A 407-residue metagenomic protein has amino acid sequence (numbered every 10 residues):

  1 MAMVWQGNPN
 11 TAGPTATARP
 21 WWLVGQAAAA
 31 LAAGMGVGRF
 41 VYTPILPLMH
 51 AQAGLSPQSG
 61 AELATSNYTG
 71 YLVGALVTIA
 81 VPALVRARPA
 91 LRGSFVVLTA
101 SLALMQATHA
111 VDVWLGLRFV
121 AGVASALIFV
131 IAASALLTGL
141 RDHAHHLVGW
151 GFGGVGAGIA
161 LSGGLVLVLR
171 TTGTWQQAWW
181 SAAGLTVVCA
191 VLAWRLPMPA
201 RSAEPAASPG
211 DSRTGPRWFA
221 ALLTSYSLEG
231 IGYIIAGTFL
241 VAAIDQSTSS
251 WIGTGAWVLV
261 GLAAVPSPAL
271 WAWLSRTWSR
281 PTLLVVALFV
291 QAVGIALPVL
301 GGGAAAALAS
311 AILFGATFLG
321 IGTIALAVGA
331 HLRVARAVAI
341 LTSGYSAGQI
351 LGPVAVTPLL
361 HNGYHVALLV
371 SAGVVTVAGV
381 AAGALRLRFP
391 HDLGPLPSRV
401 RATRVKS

Functional and structural regions predicted by a protein language model:
T43, W218-V258: Extracytoplasmic gate region of multi-pass secondary transporters
G54, R86, A107-D112, R141 (+1 more regions): Helix-breaking motifs and short loop linkers at transmembrane-helix boundaries and internal kinks in secondary membrane
G74-A87, S267-R280, L360: Helix-to-loop junctions at the C-terminal end of transmembrane segments in multipass secondary transporters
S101, D112-A121, A305-L313: Paired small-residue
V111, D142-A144, G149-M198: Helix-loop-helix hairpin linking two adjacent transmembrane segments in secondary transporters
L117-V155: Cytoplasmic helix-loop-helix junction between adjacent transmembrane helices in 12-TM secondary transporters
S279-A325: C-terminal transmembrane helical hairpin of 12-TM major facilitator-type secondary transporters
L332-Y364, S371: A late C-terminal transmembrane helix in Major Facilitator Superfamily
